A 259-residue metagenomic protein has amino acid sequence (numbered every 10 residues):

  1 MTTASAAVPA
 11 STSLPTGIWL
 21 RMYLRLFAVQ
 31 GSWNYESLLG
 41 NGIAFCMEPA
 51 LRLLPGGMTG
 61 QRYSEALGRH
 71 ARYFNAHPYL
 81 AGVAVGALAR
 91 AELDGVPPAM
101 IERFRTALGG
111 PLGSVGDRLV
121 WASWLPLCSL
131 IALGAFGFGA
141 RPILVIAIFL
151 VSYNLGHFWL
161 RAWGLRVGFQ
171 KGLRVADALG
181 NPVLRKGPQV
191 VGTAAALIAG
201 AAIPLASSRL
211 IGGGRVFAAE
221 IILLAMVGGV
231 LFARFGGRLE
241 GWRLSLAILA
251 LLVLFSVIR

Functional and structural regions predicted by a protein language model:
M1-P97: Soluble N-terminal domains of membrane-associated systems
T59, L133-A147, P204-R215, I258-R259: Helix-coil boundary and interhelical linker segments in multi-pass alpha-helical membrane proteins
V96-R103, L210-G236: Hydrophobic alpha-helical transmembrane segments and immediately flanking/interface helices in integral membrane
R103-F136, I198-A199: Transmembrane alpha-helical segments and their cytosolic interface motifs in multi-pass membrane proteins
P142-F158: Alpha-helical transmembrane segments
H157-L165, N181-G212: Alpha-helical transmembrane segments of helical membrane proteins, especially in multi-pass transport, channel
V167-V183: Juxtamembrane inter-helical linkers in multi-pass membrane proteins
G241-R259: Final/C-terminal transmembrane alpha-helix of multipass membrane proteins
